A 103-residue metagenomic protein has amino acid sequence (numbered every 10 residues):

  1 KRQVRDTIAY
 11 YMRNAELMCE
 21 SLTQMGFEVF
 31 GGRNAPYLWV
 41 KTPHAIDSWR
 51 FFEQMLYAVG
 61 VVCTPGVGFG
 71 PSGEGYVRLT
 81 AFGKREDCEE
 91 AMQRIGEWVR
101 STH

Functional and structural regions predicted by a protein language model:
K1-H103: PLP-dependent class I/II
